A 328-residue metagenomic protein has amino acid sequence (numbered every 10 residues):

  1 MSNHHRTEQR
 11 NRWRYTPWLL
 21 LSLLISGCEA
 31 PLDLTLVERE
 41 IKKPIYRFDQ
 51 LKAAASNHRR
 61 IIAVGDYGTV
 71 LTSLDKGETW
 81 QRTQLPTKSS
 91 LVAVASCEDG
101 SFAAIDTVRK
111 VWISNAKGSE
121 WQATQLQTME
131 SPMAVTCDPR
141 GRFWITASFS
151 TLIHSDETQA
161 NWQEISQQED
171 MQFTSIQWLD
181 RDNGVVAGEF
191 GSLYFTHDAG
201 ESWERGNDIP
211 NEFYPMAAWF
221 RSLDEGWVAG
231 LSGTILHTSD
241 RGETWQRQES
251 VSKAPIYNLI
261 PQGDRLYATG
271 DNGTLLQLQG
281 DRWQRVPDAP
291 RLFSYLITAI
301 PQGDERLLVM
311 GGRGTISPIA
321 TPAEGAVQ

Functional and structural regions predicted by a protein language model:
M1-S26: Sec-dependent bacterial lipoprotein signal peptides
G27-Q328: Residue-level hotspots at or immediately adjacent to binding/recognition sites across diverse folds
